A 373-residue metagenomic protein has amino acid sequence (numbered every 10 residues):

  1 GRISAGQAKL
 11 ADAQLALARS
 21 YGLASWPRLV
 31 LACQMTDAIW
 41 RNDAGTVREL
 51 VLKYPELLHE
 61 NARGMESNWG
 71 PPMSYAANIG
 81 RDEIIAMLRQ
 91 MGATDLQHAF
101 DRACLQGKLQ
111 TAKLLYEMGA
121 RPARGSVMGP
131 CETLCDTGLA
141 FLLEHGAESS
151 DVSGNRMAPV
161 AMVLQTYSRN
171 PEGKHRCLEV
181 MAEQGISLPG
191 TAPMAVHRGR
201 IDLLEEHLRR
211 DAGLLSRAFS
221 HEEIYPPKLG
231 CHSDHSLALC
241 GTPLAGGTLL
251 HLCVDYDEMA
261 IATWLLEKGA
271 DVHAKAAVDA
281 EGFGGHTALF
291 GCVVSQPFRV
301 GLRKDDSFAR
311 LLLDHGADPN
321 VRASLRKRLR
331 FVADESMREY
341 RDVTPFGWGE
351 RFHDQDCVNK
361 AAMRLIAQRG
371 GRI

Functional and structural regions predicted by a protein language model:
G1-E49, K53-Y54, G64, Y75 (+1 more regions): Intrinsically disordered, low-complexity eukaryotic regions enriched in glycine, serine and charged residues
L17-A18, T46, M194, R200-D211 (+2 more regions): Hydrophobic repeat-domain scaffold segments
L31-D37, E60-Y75, T94-L105, R121-T133 (+5 more regions): Ankyrin-repeat boundary/"N-cap" motif
W40, Q165-G173, Q296-F308, D354-N359: Short coil/turn connectors between adjacent alpha-helices in alpha-solenoid helical repeat scaffolds
T46, E83-I84, Q110-T111, T137-G138 (+5 more regions): Conserved ankyrin/ankyrin-like repeat signature
V51-L57, A86-T94, K113-R121, A140-E148 (+5 more regions): Ankyrin repeat domain, specifically the short helix-to-loop turn at the C-terminus of the second helix of each repeat
E350-I373: Terminal, low-structured helical/coil segments at or just beyond the last alpha-helical repeat
